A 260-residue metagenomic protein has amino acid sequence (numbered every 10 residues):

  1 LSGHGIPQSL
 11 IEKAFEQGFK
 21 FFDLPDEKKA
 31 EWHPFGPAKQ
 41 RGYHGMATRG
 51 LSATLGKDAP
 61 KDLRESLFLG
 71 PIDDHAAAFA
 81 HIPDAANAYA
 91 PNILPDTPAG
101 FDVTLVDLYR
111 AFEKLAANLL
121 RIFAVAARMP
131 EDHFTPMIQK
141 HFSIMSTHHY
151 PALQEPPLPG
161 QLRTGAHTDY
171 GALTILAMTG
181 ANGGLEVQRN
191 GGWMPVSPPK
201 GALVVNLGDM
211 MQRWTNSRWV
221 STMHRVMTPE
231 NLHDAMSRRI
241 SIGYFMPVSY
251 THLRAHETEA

Functional and structural regions predicted by a protein language model:
L1-L108: Non-heme Fe(II)-dependent double-stranded beta-helix
G5-S9, L24-E31, N118-P136, L153: Surface-exposed helix-capping loop/turn segments at secondary-structure junctions
P71, A76-A77, V103, D107-R110 (+4 more regions): Catalytic core of non-heme Fe(II) oxygenases with the double-stranded beta-helix
A99-M129: SET-domain substrate-recognition elements in eukaryotic SAM-dependent protein methyltransferases
I144-Y150: A glycine-rich dinucleotide-binding beta-alpha-beta segment and adjacent secondary-structure elements that constitute
L162, V220-V226: Short, surface-exposed loop/helix-turn segments at secondary-structure junctions that function as lids/hinges flanking
Q212-T222: Short, Lys/Arg- and Gly-enriched loop/turn segments at beta-strand edges
T251-T258: Conserved small/polar residues in nucleotide/adenosyl-binding loops
